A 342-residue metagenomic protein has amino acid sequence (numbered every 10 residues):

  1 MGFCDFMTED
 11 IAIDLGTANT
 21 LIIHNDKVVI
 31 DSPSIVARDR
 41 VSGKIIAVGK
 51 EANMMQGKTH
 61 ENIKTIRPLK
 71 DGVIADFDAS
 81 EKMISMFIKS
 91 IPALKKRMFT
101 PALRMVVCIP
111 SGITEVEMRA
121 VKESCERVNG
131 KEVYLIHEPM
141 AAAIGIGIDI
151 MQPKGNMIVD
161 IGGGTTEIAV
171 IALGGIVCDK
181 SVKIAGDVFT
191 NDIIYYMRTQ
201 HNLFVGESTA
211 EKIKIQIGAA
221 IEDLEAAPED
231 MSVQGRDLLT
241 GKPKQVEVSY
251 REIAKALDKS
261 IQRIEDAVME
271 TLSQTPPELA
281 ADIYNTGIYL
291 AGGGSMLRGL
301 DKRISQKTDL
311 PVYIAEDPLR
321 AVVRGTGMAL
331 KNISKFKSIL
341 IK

Functional and structural regions predicted by a protein language model:
M1-I161, A169-I288, S295-K342: Nucleotide/phosphate-binding catalytic cleft detector across ATP-hydrolyzing and phosphate-transferring enzymes
